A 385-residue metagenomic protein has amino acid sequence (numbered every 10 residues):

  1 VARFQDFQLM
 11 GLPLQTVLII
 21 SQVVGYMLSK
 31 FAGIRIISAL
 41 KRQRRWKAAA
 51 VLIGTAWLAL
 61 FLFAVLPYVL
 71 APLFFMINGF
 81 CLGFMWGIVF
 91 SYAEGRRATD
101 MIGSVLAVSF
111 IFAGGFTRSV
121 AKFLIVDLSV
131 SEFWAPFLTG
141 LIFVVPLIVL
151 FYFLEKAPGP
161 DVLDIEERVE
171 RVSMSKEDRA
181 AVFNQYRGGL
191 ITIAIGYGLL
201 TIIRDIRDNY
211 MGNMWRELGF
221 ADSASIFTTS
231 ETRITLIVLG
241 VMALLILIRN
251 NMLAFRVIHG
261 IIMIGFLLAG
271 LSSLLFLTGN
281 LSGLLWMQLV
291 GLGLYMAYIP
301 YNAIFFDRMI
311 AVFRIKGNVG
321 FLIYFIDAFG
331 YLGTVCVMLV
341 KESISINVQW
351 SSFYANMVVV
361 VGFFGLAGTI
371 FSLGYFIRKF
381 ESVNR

Functional and structural regions predicted by a protein language model:
Q15-I37, R233-L244: Central cavity-lining transmembrane alpha-helices of secondary-active solute carriers, predominantly the Major
L28, S223-N251, G265-F266: Transmembrane alpha-helices of Major Facilitator/SLC transporters
A50-Y68, M242-L247, I262-G279: C-terminal ends and interior cores of transmembrane alpha-helices in multi-pass membrane transporters/permeases
L60, V69-W86, N280-P300, I304: Hydrophobic core of transmembrane alpha-helices in multi-pass small-molecule transporters, especially MFS/SLC-type
G83-A98, M211, M296-R314: Intracellular juxtamembrane helix-capping segments at the cytosolic ends of symmetry-related transmembrane helices
A98-V126, I142-P146, I323-V337: Glycine-rich segments within core transmembrane alpha-helices of 12-TM secondary carriers
I125-I195, E217, I246-N251, F376-R385: Intracellular loop-helix junctions on the cytosolic face of multi-pass helical membrane proteins
N250-P300: C-terminal transmembrane helical hairpin of 12-TM major facilitator-type secondary transporters
